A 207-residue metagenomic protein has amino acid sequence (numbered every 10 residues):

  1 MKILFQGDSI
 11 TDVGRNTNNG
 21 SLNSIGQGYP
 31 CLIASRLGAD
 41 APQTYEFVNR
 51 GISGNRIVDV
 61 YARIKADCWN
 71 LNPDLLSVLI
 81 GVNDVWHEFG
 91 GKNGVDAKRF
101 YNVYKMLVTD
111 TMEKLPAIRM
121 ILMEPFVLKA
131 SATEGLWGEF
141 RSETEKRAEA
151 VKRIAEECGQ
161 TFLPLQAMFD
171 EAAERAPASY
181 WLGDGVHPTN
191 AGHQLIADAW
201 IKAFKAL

Functional and structural regions predicted by a protein language model:
M1-S53, V58, I64-N72, P177: Serine-esterase "nucleophile elbow" of acetyl-processing enzymes
L32-Q43, D59-L207: Alpha-helical cap/lid subdomain in secreted, periplasmic, or secretory-pathway luminal O-acyl-processing enzymes
